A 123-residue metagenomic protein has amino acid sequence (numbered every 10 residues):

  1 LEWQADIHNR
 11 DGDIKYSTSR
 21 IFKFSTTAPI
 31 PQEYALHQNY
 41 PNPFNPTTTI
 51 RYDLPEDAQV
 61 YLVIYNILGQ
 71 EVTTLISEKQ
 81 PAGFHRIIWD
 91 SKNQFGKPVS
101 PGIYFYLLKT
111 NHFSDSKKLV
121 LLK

Functional and structural regions predicted by a protein language model:
L1-I30: Short, compositionally biased serine/threonine- and acidic-rich segments at solvent-exposed termini, linkers, or domain
N9, N66-I67, N93: Short, acidic, Ser/Thr-enriched surface-loop or helix-capping motifs
D13-S17, E71, G96-P98, S114-S116: A structural signal for beta-strand boundary/capping segments at domain termini and interdomain linkers
T18-R20, I87, G102, K117-K118: Extracytoplasmic/periplasmic beta-strand context in beta-sandwich domains, especially the cupredoxin/COX2 CuA-binding
I21, I50, E78-K79, F105 (+1 more regions): A generic structural motif
K23-Y40, F44-I64, T74, W89 (+1 more regions): Glycine-centered coil/turn sites that cap beta-strands in beta-rich domains
P43, G69, G102: Conserved phosphate-binding and hydrolysis motifs of nucleotide-dependent enzymes
I76-N111: Short, surface-exposed loop/turn motifs with a glycine/proline- and acidic-biased composition
